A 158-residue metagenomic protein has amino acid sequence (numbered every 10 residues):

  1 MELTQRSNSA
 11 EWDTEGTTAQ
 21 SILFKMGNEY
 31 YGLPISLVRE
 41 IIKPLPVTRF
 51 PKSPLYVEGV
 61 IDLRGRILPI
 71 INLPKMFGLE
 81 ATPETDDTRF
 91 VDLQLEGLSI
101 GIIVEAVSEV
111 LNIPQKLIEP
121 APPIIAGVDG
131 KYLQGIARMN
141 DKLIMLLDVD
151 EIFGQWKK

Functional and structural regions predicted by a protein language model:
M1-K158: An acidic, low-aromatic, low-complexity terminal/linker signal
